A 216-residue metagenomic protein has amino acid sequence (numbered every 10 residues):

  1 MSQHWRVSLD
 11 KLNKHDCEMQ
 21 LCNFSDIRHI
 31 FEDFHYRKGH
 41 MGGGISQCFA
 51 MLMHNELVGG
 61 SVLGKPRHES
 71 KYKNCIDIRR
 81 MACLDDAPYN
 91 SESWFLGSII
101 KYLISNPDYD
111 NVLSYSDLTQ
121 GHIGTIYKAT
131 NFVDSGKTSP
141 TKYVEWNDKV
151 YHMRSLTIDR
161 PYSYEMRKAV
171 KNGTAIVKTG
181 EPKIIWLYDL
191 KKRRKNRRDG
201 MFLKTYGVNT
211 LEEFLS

Functional and structural regions predicted by a protein language model:
S2-Y89, G97-T130, P140, K149 (+3 more regions): A conserved beta-strand-loop-helix scaffold within acyl/acetyltransferase catalytic domains
E92: C-terminal catalytic core of Y-nucleophile DNA break-rejoin enzymes
S135-G173: Short, hydrophobic/π-rich interface segment
R198-S216: Short, cationic low-complexity segments
